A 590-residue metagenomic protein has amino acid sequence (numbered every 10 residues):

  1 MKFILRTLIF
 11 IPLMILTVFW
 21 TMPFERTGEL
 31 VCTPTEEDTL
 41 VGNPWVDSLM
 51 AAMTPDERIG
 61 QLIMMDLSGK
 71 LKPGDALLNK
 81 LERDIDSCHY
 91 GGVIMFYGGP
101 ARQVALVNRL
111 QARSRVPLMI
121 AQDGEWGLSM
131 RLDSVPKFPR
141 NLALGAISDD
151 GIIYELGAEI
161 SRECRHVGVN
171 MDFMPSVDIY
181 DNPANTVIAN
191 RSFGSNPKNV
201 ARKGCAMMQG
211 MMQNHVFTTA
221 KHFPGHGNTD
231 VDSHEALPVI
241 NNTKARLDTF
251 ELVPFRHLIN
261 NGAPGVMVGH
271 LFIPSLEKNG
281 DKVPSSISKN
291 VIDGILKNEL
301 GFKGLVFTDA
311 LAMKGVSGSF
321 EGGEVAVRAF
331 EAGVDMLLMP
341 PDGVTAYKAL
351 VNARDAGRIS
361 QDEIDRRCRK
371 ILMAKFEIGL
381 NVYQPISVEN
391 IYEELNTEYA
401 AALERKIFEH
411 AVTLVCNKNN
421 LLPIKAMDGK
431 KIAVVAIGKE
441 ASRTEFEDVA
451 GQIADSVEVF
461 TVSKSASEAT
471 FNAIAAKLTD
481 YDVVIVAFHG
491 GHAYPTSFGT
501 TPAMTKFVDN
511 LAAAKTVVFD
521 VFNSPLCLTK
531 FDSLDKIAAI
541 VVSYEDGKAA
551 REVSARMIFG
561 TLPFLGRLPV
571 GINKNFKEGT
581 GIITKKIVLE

Functional and structural regions predicted by a protein language model:
K2-I4, T17, T21-D84, K289 (+2 more regions): Preference for extracellular/luminal or secreted protein segments
I9-V18: Bacterial N-terminal signal peptides
T54, V93, Q103-L118, Q122 (+3 more regions): Second-shell residues forming the walls of enzyme active-site clefts
G60, L81-P100, P183-A184, I259-K282 (+2 more regions): Short acidic, glycine-rich surface-loop motifs adjacent to enzyme active sites
M65-D75, L142-Y154, A236-F250, K314-F320: Active-site mouth loops of central-metabolism enzymes
S68-L71, Q122-M130, N170-Y180, A220-H226 (+3 more regions): Short glycine-enriched loops at secondary-structure junctions
P100-P117, D150-G168, I364-R369, M373 (+1 more regions): Active-site-adjacent structural elements in enzyme catalytic domains
I147-V169, S176-S192, P197, G204 (+5 more regions): A substrate-binding/cap region within the structured catalytic cores of diverse enzymes
